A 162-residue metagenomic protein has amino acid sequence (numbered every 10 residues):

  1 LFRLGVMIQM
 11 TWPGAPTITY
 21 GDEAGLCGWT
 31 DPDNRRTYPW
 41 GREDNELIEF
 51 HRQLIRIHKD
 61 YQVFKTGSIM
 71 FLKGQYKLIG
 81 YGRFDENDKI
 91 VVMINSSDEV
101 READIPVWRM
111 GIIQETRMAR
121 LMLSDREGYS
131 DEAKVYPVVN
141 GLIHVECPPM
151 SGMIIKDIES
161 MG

Functional and structural regions predicted by a protein language model:
F2-G5, T11-I18, D22-G162: Carbohydrate-interacting/catalytic domains
